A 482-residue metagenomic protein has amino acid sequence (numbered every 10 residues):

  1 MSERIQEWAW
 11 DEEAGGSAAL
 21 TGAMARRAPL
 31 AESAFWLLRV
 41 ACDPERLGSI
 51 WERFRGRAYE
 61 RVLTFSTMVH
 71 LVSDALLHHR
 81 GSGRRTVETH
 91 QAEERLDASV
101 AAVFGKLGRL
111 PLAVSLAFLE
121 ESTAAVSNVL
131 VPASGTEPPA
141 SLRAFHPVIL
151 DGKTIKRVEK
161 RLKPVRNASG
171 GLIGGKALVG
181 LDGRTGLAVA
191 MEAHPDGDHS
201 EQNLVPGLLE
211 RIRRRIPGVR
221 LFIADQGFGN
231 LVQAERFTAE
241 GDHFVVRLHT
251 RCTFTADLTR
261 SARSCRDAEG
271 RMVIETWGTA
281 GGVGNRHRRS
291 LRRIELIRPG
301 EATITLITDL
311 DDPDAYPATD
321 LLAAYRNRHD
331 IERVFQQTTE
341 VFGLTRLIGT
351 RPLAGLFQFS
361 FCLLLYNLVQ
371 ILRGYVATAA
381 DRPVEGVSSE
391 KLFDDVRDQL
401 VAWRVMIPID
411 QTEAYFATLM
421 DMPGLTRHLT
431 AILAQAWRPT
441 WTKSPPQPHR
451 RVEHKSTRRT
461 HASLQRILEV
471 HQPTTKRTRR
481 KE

Functional and structural regions predicted by a protein language model:
M1-R84, A98, L110, F118 (+4 more regions): Single, function-defining residue in the core of a domain
R85-A92: Short alpha-helical "recognition helix" segments of helix-turn-helix
T89, K106, V341: Short acidic/histidine-centered micro-motifs embedded in hydrophobic/aromatic stretches that mark compact functional
D97-P164: Active-site- or DNA-interface-adjacent structural scaffold in DNA-acting proteins
N167-A168: Extracellular beta-strand-rich solenoid/capping regions of secreted or surface-exposed proteins that bind or remodel
